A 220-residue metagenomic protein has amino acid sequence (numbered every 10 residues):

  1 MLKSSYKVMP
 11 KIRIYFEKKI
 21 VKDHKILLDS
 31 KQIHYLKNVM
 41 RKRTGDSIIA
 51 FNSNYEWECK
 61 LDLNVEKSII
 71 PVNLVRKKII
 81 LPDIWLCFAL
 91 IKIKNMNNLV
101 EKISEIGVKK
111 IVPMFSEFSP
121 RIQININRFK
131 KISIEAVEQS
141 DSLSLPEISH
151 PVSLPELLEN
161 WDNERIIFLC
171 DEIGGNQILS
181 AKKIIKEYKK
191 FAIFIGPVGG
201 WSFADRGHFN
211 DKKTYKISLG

Functional and structural regions predicted by a protein language model:
M1-K77: N-terminal positively charged helical leader segments and presequences
R43, E56, I79-D83, I106 (+1 more regions): Short connector loops at helix/strand junctions that flank enzyme active sites, especially segments positioning acidic
K78-L169: RNA substrate-binding interface of SAM-dependent RNA methyltransferases
V152-E187, F194: A mid-sequence, solvent-exposed acidic-amphipathic segment
Y188-G207: A C-terminal functional module that forms or caps the active site or interfaces directly with catalytic machinery
F203-G220: Structured adenosyl-cofactor binding patch, chiefly the S-adenosyl-L-methionine
